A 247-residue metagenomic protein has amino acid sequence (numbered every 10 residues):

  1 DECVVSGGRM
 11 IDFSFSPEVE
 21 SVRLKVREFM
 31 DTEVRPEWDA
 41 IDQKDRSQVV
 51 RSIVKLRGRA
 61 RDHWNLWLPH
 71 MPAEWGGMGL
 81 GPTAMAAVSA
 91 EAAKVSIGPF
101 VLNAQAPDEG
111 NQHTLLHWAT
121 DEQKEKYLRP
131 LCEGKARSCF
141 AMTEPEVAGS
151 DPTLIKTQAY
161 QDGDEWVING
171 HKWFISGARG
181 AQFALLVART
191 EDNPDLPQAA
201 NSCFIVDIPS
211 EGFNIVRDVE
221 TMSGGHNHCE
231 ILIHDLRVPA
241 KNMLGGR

Functional and structural regions predicted by a protein language model:
E2-N103, E122-E133: Amphipathic, small/basic residue-rich leader segments at the start of a protein or domain
D62, V88-A93, V187-R189, I205-E211 (+1 more regions): Short Ser/Thr-interspersed hydrophobic loop/turn segments at strand-loop and sheet-helix junctions that line or gate
F100-E122, D151: N-terminal glycine-rich flavin-associated loop
G134-T143, V187: A short, Trp-centered hydrophobic/proline-enriched beta-strand micro-motif
V147-D151, W166: Hydrophobic, small-residue-rich alpha-helical packing segments that form membrane-like cores
L154-K156, P209-R237: Flexible, small-/acidic-enriched active-site or ligand-binding loops
E165, N169-V216: A short core secondary-structure module
D235-R247: Long, acidic (Asp/Glu-rich), low-complexity accessory segments flanking structured domains
